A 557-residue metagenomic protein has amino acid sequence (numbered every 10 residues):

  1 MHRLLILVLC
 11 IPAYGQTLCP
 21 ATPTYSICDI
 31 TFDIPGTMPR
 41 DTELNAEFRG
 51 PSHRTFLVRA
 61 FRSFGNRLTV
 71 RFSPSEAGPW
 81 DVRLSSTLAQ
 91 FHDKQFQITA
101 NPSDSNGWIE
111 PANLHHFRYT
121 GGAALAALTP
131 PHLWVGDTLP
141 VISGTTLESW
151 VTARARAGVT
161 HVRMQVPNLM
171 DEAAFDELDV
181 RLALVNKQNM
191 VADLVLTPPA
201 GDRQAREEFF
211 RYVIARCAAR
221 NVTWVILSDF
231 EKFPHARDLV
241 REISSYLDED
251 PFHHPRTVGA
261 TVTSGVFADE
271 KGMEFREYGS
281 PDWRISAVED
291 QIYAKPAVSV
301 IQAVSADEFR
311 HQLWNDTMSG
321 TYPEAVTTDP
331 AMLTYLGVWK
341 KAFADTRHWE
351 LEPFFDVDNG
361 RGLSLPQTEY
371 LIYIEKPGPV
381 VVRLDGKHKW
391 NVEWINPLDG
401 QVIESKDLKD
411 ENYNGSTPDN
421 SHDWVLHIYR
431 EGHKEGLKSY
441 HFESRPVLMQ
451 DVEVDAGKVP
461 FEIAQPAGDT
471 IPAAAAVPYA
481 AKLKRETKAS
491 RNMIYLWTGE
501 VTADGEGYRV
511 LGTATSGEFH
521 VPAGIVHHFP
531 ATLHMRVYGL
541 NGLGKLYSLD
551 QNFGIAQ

Functional and structural regions predicted by a protein language model:
Q16-A21, M38-E43, K295-S299, S305-K406 (+1 more regions): Aromatic- and carboxylate-lined catalytic core of secreted/periplasmic carbohydrate-active enzymes
C19-Y25, G36-P39, D469-A476: Short, solvent-exposed loop/linker segments at the N-terminal edge of repeated beta-sheet extracellular domains
E43, A89, S103-F275: Active-site mouth of glycoside hydrolases
F56-L114: Extended acidic/polar, glycine-enriched regions that form or flank non-catalytic beta-rich accessory modules
A60-R62, K406-L408, R509-S516: Short beta-strand segments within Ig-like beta-sandwich modules, predominantly Fibronectin type-III
T87-A89, G539-K545: Short, solvent-exposed loop/turn segments at the edges of extracellular beta-sandwich modules
V222, S228-T334: Extracellular glycoside hydrolase catalytic/binding regions
E500-H520: Surface-exposed, flexible coil segments in extracellular/virion-facing regions
